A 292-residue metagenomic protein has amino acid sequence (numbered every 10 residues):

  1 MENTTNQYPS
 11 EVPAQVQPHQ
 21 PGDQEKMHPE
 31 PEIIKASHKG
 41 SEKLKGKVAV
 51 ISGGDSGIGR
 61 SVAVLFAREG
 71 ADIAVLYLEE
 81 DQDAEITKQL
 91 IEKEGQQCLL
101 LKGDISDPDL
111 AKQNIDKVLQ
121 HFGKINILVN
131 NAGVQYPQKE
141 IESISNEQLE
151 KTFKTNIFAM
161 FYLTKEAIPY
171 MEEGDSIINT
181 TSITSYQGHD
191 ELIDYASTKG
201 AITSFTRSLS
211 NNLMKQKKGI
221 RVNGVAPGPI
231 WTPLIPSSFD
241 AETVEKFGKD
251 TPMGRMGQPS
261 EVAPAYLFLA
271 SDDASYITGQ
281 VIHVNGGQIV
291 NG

Functional and structural regions predicted by a protein language model:
T5, V12, M27, K35-A36 (+4 more regions): Short C-terminal tail/terminal secondary-structure segment of NAD(P)H-dependent dehydrogenase/reductase domains
I34, G40, G133, I178-A201 (+2 more regions): Catalytic loop of short-chain dehydrogenase/reductase
D81, K102-I115, N146, S260-E261: The beta1-alpha1 cofactor-binding region of Rossmann-like NAD(H)/NADP(H)-dependent oxidoreductases
D107, K112, Q120, Q135-E150 (+3 more regions): Conserved mid-core segment of classical short-chain dehydrogenase/reductases
E142-F161, I178, I202, M253: Catalytic Tyr-X3-Lys loop
P169, N211-K215, S275: Alpha-helical segment proximal to the catalytic Tyr-Lys
I193, G224, G228-T251, N291-G292: A glycine/serine/threonine-rich, flexible loop-to-helix segment that serves as the NAD(P) cofactor-binding "lid"
Q216-R221, I277-G279: Short, small/polar-rich loop/turn modules that mediate ligand/substrate recognition or access, typified
